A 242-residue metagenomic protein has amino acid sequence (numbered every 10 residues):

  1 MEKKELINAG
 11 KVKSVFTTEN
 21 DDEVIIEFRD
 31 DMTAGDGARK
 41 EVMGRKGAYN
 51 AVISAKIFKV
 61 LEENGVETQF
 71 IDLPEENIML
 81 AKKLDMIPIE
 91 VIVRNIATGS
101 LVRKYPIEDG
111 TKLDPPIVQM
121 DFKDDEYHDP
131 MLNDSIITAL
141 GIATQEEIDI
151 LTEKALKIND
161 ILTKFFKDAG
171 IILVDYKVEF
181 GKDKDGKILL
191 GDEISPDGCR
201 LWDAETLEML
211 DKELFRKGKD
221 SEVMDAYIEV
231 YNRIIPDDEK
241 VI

Functional and structural regions predicted by a protein language model:
E2-F122, I234: Active-site loop/lid in soluble adenylation, ligation, and acyl-transfer enzymes
D22-R29, R103-K104, P130-M131, G186-I194: Short, well-ordered strand-loop elements centered on a beta-strand within folded domains, enriched for acidic residues
A38-A48, M131-K154: Short histidine-centered catalytic/ligand-binding loop motif
I71-N77, F166-G181: A short glycine-rich, hydrophobically flanked beta-strand micro-motif that places a catalytic Asp/Glu for divalent metal
V93, L173-D192: Conserved metal-phosphate-binding beta-hairpin within the catalytic cores of diverse ATP-dependent phosphoryl-transfer
T111, I117, F122-M131, I136-T144 (+2 more regions): An exposed, glycine/acidic-rich loop-and-rim segment of catalytic or binding clefts
T111, I194-I242: C-terminal helix-cap and adjacent tail motif
A143-V174: A long amphipathic alpha-helix within ATP-dependent nucleotide-binding catalytic cores
